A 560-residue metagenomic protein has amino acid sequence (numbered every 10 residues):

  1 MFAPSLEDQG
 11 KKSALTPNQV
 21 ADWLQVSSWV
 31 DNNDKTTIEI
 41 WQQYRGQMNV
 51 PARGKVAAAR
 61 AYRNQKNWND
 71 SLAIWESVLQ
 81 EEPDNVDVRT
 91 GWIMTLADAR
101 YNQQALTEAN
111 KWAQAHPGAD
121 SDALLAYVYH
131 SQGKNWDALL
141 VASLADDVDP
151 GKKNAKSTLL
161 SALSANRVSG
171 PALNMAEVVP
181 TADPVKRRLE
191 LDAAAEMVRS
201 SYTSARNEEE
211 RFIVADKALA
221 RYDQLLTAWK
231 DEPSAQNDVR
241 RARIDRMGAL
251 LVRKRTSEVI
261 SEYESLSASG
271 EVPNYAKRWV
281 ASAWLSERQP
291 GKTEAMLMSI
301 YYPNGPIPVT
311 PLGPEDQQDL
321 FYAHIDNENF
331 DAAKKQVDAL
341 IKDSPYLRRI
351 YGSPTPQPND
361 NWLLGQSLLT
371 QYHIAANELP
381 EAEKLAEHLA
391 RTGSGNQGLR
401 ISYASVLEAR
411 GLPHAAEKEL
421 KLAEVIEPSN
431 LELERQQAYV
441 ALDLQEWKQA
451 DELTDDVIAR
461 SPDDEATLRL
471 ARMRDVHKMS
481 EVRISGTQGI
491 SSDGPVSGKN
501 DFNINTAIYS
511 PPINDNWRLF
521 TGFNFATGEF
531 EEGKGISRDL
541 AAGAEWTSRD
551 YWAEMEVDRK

Functional and structural regions predicted by a protein language model:
M1-I40, N49, R53, R188-D192 (+1 more regions): N-terminal leader/linker segments that initiate helical-solenoid repeat arrays
K12, Q47, E81, Q114-A115 (+9 more regions): Structural marker of alpha-solenoid helical repeat scaffolds
T16-N18, Q25, R188-D192, R199-F212 (+10 more regions): Outer-membrane beta-barrel initiation region
V30-D31, Q65, A99, Q132 (+7 more regions): Structural motif corresponding to the intra-repeat A-B loop/turn of tetratricopeptide repeats
N33-K35, W68, N102, N135 (+9 more regions): TPR-repeat structural position
